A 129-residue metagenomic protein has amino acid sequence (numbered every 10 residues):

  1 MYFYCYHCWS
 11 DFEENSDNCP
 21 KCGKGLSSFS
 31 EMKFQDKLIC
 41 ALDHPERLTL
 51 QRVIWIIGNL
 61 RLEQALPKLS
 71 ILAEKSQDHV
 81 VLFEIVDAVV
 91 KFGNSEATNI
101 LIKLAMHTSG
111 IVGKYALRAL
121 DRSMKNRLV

Functional and structural regions predicted by a protein language model:
M1-Y2, P20, S30-A41, L62-K75 (+2 more regions): Amphipathic alpha-helical scaffolding segments comprising HEAT/armadillo-like alpha-solenoid repeats
C5-C8, C19-C22: Short cysteine-rich clusters marking metal-coordination/redox-active sites
E14-N15, S27-F29: Short, non-ligating residues that shape and space the ligands of small metal-coordination modules and catalytic
G25, I57-L60, F92, S123-R127: Residue-level signature of the C-terminal ends
K37-L62: Alpha-helical segment of the N-proximal tetratricopeptide repeat
P45-E46, Q77-D78, T108-G110: Short inter-helical turns and helix N-cap capping residues of alpha-solenoid HEAT/ARM repeat scaffolds
L50-V53, L82, G113: Residue-level detector of extended alpha-helical repeat arrays and alpha-solenoid scaffolds
